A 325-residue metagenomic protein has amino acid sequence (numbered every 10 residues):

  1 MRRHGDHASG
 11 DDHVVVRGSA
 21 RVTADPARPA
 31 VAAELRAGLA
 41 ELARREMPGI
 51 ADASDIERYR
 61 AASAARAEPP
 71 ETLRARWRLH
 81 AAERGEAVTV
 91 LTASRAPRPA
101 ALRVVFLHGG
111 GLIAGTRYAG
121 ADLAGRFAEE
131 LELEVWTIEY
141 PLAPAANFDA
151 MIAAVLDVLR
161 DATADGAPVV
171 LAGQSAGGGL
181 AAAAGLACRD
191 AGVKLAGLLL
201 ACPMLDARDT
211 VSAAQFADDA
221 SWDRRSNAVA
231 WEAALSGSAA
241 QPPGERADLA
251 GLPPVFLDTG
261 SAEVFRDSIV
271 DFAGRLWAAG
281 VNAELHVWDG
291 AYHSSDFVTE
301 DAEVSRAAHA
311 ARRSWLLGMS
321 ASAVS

Functional and structural regions predicted by a protein language model:
M1-A96, V324-S325: A glycine/proline-hinged amphipathic helix-loop "lid/cap" segment that gates access to hydrophobic ligand pockets
A27, V31, L35, L42-G49 (+2 more regions): Alpha/beta-hydrolase superfamily serine-hydrolase fold, recognizing
